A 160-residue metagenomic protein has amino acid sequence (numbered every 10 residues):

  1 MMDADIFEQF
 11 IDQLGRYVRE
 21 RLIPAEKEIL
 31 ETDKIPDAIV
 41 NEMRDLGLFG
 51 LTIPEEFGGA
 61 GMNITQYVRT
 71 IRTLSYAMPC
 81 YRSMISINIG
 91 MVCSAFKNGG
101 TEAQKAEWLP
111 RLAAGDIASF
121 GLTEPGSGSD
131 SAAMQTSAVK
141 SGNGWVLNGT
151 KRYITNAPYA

Functional and structural regions predicted by a protein language model:
M1-E20, K140-S141: Flavin-dependent oxidoreductase catalytic core characteristic of acyl-CoA dehydrogenase/oxidase-like enzymes
I23-A160: Glycine-rich flavin
